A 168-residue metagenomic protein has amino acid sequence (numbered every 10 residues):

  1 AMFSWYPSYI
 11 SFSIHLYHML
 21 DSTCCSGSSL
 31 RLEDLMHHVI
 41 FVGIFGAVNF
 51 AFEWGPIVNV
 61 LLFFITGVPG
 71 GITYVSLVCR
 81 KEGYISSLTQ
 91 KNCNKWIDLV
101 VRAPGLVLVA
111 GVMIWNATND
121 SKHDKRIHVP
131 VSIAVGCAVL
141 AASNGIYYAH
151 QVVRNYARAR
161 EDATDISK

Functional and structural regions predicted by a protein language model:
A1-S167: Eukaryotic polytopic
